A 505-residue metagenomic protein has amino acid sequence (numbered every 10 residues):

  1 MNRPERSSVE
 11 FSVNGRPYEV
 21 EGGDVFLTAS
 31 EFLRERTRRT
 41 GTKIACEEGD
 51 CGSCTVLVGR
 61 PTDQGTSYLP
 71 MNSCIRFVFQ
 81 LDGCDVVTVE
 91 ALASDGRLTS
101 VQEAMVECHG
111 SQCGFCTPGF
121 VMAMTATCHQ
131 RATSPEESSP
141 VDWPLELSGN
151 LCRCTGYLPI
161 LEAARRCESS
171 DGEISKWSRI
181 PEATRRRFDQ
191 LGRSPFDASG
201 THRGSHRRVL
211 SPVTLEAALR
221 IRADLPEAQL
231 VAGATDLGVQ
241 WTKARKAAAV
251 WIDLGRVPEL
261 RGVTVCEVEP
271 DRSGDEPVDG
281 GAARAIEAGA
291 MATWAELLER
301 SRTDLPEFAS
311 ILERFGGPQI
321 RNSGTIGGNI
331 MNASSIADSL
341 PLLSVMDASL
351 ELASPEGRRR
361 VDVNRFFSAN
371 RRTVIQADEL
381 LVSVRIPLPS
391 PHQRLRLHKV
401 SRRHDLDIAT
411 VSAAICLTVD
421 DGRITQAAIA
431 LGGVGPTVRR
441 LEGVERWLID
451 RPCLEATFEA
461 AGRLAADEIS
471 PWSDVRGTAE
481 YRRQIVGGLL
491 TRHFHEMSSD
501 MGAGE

Functional and structural regions predicted by a protein language model:
N2-V9: Ubiquitin-like/PB1-type beta-grasp interaction modules and other compact soluble beta-rich domains
S12, L57-P61, P70-S73, G96 (+3 more regions): C-terminal structural segment of proteins
R16-V25: Short, contiguous acidic and Ser/Thr-rich linear segments
V25-V56: A basic, amphipathic helix-loop patch mediating RNA/tRNA/ribosome contacts
T42, E47-D50, H109-Q112, L147-N150: Short metal-coordination and nucleic-acid-contact micro-motifs, chiefly zinc-binding Cys/His arrays
V58-V89: S4-like RNA-binding module at protein N-termini
V87, A93, A292: Basic, flexible Lys/Arg- and Gly-enriched helix-loop patches that mediate nucleic-acid binding at interfaces with rRNA
